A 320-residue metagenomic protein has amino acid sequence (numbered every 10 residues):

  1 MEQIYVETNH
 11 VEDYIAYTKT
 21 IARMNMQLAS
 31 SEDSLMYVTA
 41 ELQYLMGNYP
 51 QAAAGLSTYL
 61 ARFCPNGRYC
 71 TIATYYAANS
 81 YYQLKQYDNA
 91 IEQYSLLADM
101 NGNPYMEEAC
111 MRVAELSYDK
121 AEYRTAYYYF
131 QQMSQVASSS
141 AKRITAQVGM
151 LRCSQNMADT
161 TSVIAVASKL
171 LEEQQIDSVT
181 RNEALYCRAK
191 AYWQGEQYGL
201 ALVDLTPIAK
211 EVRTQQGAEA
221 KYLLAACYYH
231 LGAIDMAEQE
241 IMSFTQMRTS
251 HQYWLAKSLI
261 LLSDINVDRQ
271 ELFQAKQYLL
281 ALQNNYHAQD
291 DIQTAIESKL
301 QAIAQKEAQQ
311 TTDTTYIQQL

Functional and structural regions predicted by a protein language model:
M1-L320: Acidic, polar-rich low-complexity tracts and alpha-helical solenoid repeat scaffolds
